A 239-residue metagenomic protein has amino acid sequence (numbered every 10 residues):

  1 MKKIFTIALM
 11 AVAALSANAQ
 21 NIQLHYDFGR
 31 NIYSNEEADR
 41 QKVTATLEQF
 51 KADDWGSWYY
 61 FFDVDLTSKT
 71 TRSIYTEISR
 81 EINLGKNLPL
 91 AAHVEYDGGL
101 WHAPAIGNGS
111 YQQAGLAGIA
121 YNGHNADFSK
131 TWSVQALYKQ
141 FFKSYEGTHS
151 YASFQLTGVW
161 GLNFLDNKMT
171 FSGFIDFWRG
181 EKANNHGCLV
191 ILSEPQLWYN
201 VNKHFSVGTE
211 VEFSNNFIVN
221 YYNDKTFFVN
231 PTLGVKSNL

Functional and structural regions predicted by a protein language model:
M10-A17: Hydrophobic h-region of N-terminal signal peptides that target proteins for export in Gram-negative bacteria
N18-T67: Short glycine/proline- and aromatic-enriched beta-strand/turn motifs that initiate or cap beta-hairpins
I22, W55-Y59, G85-A92, N125-W132 (+3 more regions): Repeated loop/turn-to-beta-strand initiation elements of outer-membrane beta-barrel proteins
L24-F28, Y60-V64, A92-G98, V134-Q140 (+2 more regions): Transmembrane beta-barrel strands of outer-membrane/channel proteins
E37-Q41, L66-S73, L100-Y111, F142-S153 (+2 more regions): Solvent-exposed loop/turn segments connecting transmembrane beta-strands in outer-membrane beta-barrel proteins
L47, T76-I78, A117-I119, L156-G158 (+2 more regions): Membrane-embedded beta-strands of outer-membrane beta-barrel proteins, especially the hydrophobic/small aromatic
K139-S206, E212-F217, S237-L239: Outer-membrane beta-barrel transmembrane domain signature
F227-L239: Outer-membrane beta-barrel "beta-signal"
